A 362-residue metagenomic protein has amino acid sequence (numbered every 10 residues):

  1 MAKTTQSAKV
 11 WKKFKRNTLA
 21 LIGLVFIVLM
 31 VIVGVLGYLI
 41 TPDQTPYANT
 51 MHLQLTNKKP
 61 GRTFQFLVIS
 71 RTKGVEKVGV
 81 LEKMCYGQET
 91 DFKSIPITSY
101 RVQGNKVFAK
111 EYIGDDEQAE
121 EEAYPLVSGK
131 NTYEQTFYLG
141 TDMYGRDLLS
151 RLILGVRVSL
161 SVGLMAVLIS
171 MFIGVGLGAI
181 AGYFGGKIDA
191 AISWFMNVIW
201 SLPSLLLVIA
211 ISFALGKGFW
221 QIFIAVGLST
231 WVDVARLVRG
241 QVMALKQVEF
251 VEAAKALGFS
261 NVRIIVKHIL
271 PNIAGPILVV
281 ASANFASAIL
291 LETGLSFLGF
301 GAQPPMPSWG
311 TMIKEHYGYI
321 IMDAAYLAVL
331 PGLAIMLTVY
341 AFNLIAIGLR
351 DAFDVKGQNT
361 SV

Functional and structural regions predicted by a protein language model:
M1-S170, V175, Y319-L337, R350-V362: Gly/Trp-centered helix-boundary motif
T141-V362: Alpha-helical transmembrane segments of integral membrane proteins, especially multi-pass inner/plasma-membrane
